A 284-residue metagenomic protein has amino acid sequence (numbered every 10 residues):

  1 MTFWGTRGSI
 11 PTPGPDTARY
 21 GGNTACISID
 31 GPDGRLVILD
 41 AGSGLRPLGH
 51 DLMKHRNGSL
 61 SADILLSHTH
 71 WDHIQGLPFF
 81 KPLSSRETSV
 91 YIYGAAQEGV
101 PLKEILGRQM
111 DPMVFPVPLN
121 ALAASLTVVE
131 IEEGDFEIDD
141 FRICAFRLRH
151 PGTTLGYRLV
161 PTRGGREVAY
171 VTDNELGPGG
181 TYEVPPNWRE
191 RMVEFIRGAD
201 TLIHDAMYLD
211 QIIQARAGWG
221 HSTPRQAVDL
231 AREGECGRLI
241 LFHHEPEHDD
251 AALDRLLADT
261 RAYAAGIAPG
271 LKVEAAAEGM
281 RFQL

Functional and structural regions predicted by a protein language model:
M1-T172, G177-Y182, M192-V193, D250-L284: Binuclear metal-dependent hydrolase catalytic cores
E167, E175-L271, A276-A277: Cap/insert and terminal regions of metallo-dependent hydrolase folds
